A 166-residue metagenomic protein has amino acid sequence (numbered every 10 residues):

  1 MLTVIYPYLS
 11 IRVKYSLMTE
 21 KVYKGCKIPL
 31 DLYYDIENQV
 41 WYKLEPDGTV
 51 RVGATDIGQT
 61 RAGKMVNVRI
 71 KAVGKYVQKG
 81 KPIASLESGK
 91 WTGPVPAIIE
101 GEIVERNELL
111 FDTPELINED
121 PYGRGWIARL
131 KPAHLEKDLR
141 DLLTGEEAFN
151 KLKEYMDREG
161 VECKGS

Functional and structural regions predicted by a protein language model:
M1-K79, G93, E105-S166: Non-catalytic terminal segments and appended small domains
S88: Short, conserved catalytic or interaction motifs in soluble domains
P94-I98: Histidine- and aromatic-rich ligand-binding microenvironments
